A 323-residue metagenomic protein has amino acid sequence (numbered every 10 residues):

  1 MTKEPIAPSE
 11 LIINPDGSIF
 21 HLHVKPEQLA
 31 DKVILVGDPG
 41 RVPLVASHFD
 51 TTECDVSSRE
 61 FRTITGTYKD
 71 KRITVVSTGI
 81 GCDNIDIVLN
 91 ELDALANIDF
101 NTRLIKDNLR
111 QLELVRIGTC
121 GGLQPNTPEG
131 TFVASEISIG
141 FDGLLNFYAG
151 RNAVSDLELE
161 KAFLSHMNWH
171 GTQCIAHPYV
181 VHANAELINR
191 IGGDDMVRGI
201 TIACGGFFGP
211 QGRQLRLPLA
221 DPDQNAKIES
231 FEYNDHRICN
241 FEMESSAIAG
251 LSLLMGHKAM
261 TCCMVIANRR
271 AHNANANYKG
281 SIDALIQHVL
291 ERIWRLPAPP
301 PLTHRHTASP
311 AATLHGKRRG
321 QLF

Functional and structural regions predicted by a protein language model:
T2-Y179: Metabolite-binding pocket within alpha/beta catalytic cores that recognizes anionic/polar moieties
T51-V56, T102-Q111, D195-I200, C262 (+1 more regions): Flexible, glycine/charged-enriched surface loops at secondary-structure junctions
G121, S138, I202-G209, A247 (+1 more regions): Glycine-rich beta-alpha junction loops
E158-Y233: Active-site rim beta-loop-alpha module in soluble metabolic enzymes
P178-A183, N240-A247: Polyanion-binding loop/helix "lid" in catalytic or ligand-binding cores
D235-C239: Short pre-catalytic strand/loop immediately N-terminal to key active-site residues, enriched for Gly-Thr
S246-Y278: Zn-dependent metallopeptidase/amidohydrolase metal-coordination segment
N268-F323: His/Asp/Glu-rich mid-to-C-terminal helical/loop segments that flank catalytic regions of hydrolases
